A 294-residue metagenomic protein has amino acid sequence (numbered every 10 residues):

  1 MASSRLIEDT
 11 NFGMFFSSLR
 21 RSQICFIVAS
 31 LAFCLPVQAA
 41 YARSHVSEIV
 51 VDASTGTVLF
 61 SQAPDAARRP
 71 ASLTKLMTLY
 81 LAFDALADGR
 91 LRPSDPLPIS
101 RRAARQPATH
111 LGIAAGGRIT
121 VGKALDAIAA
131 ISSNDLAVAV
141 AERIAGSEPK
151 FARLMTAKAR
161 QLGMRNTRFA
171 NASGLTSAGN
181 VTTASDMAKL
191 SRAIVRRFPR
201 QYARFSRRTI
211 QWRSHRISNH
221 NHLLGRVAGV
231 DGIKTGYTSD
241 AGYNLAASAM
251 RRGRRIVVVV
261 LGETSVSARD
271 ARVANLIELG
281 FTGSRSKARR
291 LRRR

Functional and structural regions predicted by a protein language model:
M1-L19: N-terminal secretory signal peptides that target proteins for export/translocation
A2, V37-S185, V195: Active-site-adjacent loops and short helices of periplasmic peptidoglycan-processing enzymes
S4-R5, M14, L31-A32, R293-R294: Cell-wall glycan-active module
L6, R21-I24, A39, R290-R294: Positively charged, low-complexity intrinsically disordered regions
R21-I24, L76, R255: Hydrophobic alpha-helical segments, especially transmembrane helices and their immediate juxtamembrane helical caps
Q23-P36: Bacterial N-terminal signal peptides
M164-R168, A172, T176-R294: Domain-terminus/edge residues, biased toward the C-terminal soluble/receptor-binding domains of extracytoplasmic
